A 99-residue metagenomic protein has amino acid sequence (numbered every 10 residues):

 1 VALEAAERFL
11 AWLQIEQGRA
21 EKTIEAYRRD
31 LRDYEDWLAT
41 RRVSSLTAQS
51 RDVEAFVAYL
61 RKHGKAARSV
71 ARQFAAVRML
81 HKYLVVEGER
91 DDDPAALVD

Functional and structural regions predicted by a protein language model:
V1-E4: A detector for short, charged/polar N-terminal pre-domain segments
E7-K22, R28, R32-D99: N-terminal core-binding DNA-recognition domain of tyrosine recombinases/integrases
